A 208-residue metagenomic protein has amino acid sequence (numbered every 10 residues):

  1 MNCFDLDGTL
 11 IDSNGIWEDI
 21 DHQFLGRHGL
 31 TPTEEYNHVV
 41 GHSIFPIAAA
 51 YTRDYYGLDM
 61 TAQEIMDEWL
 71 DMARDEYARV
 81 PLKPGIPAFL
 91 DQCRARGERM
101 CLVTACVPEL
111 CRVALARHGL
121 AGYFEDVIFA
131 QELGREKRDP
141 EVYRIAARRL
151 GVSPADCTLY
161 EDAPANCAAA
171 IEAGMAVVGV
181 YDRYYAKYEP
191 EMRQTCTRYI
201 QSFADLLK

Functional and structural regions predicted by a protein language model:
M1-A88, Q92-R96: N-terminal helical cap/lid subdomain that shapes the substrate entry/recognition surface in HAD-like hydrolases
T9, T104-C106: Conserved phosphate-coupling serine/threonine residues in phosphotransfer and NTP-handling enzymes
T31, R99, A176: Residue-level detector of anion-binding/catalytic polar loops
L82, V103, R135: Residue-level marker of regulatory loop/turn positions in helix-turn-helix DNA-binding domains and in histidine
D91-R94, V107-P108, R112-K208: Asp-based, Mg2+/Mn2+-dependent phosphohydrolase catalytic module
